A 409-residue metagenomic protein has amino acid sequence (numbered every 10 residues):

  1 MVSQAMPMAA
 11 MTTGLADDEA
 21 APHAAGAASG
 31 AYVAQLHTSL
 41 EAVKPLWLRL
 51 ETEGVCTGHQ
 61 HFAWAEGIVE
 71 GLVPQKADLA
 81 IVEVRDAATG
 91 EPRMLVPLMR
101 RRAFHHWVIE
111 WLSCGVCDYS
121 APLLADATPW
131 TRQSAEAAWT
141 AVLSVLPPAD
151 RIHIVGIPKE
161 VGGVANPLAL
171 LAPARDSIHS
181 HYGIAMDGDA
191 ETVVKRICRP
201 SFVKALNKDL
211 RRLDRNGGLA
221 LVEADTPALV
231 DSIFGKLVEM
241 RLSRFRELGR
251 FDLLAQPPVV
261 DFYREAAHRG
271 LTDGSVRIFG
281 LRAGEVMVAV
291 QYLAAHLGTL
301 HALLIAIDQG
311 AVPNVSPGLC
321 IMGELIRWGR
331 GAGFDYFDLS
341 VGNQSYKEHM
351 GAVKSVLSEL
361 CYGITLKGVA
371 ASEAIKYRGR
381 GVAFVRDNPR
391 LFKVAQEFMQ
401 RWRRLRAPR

Functional and structural regions predicted by a protein language model:
V2-V33, K159-I197, A332-V394, R409: Active-site/acyl-donor-binding loops of N-acyltransferases
G30-E110, I157-H181, D189, V194-P313: A conserved beta-strand-loop-helix scaffold within acyl/acetyltransferase catalytic domains
V69-L72, C117-P122, W130-A135, D187-V194 (+8 more regions): Low-complexity, flexible helical/coil segments
L79, R101-S177, A295-S355, Y362: Acyl-donor binding region in acyl/amide transferases
S113, A137-W139, R196-V203, A374-R380: Short intrinsically disordered coil segments
L124-A127, I184-D187, D225: Short beta-strand-to-loop capping motifs
E397-R409: Short linear elements at protein peripheries
